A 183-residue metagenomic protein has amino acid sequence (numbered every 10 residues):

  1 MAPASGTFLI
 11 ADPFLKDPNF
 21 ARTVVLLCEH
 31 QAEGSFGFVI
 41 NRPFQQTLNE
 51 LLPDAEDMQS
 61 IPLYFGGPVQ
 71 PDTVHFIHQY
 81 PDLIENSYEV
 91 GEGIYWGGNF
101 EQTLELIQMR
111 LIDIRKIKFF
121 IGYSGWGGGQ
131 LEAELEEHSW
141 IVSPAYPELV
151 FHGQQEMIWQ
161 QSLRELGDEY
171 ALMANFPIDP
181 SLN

Functional and structural regions predicted by a protein language model:
M1-F120, S124-N183: A short aromatic-anchored loop/beta-hairpin motif
